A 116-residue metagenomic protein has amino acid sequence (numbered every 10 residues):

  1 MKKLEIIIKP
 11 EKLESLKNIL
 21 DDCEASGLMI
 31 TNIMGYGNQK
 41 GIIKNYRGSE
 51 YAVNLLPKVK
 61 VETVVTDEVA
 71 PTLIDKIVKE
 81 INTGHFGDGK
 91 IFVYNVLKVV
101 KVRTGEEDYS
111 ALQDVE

Functional and structural regions predicted by a protein language model:
M1-E116: Positively charged, small/polar-rich N-terminal and surface patches that mediate targeting and assembly and bind
